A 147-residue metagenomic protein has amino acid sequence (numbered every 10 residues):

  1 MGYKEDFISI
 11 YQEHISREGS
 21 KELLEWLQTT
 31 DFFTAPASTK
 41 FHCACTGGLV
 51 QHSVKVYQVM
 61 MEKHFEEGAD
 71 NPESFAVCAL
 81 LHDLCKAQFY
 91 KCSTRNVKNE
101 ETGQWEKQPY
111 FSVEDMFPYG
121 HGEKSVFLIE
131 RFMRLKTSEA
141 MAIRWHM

Functional and structural regions predicted by a protein language model:
M1-A35: Non-catalytic interface/linker regions that flank or bridge core catalytic/transmembrane domains
Y3-K4, L49, S53: Generic structural signal for well-ordered, non-membrane alpha-helical segments in soluble metabolic enzymes
D6-I10, V59, K124-L128: A general alpha-helix detector
E13-R17, V50, M133: Generic detection of long, well-ordered alpha-helical segments
H14, T30, M60-K63, H146: Alpha-helix boundary/capping residues
A37-C45, Q51, E62-M147: Divalent metal-dependent catalytic cores for phosphoryl transfer on phosphate-bearing substrates
